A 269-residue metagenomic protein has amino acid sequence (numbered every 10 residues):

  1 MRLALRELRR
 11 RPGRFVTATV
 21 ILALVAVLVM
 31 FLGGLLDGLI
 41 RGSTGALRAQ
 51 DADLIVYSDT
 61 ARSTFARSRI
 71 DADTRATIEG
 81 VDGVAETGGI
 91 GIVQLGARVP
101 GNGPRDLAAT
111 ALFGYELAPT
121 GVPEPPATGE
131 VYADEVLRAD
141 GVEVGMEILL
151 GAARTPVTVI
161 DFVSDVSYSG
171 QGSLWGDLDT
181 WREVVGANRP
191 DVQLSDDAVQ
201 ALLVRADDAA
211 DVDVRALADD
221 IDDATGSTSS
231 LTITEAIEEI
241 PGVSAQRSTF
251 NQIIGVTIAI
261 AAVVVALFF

Functional and structural regions predicted by a protein language model:
M1-V16: Feature of multi-pass inner-membrane transport and sensor proteins that recognizes transmembrane helices together
P12-L39, A245-F269: Hydrophobic alpha-helical transmembrane segments of multi-pass inner-membrane transport and secretion
A26-A108, A216-D223, S229: Hydrophobic, regular-secondary-structure patches
T60, G91-G96, V163, T180 (+2 more regions): Glycine-rich beta-alpha junction loops
S63-T64, S167-S169, G242: A short acidic, helix-capping loop that chelates divalent metal ions and anchors anionic groups
T110-P126, E130-T232: Basic-flanked hydrophobic alpha-helices used for secretion and membrane insertion
D220-V264: Peri-transmembrane interface segments
